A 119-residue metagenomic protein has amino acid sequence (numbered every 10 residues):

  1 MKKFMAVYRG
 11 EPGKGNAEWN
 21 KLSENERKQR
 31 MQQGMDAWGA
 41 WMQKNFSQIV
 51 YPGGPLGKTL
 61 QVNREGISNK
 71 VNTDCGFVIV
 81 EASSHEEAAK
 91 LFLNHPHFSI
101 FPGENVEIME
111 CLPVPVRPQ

Functional and structural regions predicted by a protein language model:
M1-Q119: Conserved, structured core segments of small domains
